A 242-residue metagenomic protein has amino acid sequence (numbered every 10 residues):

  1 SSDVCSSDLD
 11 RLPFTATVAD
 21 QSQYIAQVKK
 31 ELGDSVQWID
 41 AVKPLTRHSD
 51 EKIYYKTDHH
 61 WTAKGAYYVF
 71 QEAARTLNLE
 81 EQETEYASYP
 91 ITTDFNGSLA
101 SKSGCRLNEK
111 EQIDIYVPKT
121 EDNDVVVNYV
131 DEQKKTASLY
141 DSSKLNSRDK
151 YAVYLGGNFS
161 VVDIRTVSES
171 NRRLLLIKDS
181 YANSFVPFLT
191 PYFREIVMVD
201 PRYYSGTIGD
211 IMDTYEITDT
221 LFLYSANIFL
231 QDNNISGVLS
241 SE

Functional and structural regions predicted by a protein language model:
S1-S6: Short, small-residue-biased leader/transition segments that mark boundaries at the very start of proteins
S7-D34, K64-G65, I177, A182-V199: Membrane-embedded segments
L9-F14, E51-D58: Short acidic, glycine/Ser/Thr-rich loop/turn "cap" segments at secondary-structure junctions
V18-E51, E72-R75, L79-E80: Extracellular serine-dependent O-acyl
A19, Y154-N158, R202: Conserved phosphate-coordination/catalytic loops
Y54-E85: Histidine-centered active-site loop/cap adjacent to the catalytic His in serine esterases/O-acetyl transfer systems
R75-E169: Secreted/periplasmic serine-hydrolase-like ester/acetyl group-modifying domain
R165-A226, D232-E242: C-terminal soluble interaction/assembly domains
